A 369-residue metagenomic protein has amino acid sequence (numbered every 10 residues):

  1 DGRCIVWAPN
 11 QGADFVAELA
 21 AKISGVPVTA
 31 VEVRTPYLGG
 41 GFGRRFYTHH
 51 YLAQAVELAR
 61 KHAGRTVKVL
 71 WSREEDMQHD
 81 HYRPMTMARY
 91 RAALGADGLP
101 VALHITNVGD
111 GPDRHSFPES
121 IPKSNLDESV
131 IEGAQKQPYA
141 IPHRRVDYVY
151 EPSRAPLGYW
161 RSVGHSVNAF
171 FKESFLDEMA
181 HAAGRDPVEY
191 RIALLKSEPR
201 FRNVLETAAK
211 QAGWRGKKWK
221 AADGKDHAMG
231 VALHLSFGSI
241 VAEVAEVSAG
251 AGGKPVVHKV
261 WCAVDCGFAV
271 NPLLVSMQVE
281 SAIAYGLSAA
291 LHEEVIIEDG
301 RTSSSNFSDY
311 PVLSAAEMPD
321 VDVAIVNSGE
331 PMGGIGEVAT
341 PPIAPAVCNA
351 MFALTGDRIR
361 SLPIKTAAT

Functional and structural regions predicted by a protein language model:
D1-T369: Cofactor-binding beta-sheet edge motifs in enzyme active sites
